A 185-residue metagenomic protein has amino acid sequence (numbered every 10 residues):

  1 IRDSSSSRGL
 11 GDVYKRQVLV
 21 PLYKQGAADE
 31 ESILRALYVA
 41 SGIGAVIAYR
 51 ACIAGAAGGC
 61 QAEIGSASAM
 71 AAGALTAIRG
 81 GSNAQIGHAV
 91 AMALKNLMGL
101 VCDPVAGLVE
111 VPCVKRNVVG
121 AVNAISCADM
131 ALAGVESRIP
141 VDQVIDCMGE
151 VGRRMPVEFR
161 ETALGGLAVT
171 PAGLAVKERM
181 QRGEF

Functional and structural regions predicted by a protein language model:
I1-Y14: Single conserved hydrophobic/aromatic residue that forms the stacking wall/gate of nucleotide- or nucleobase-binding
R2, I47-A57, P104-V109: Glycine/charged-rich beta-loop-alpha catalytic/anionic-binding loops adjacent to active sites
R16-A28, A72-G80: Alpha-helical support elements that line or immediately flank enzyme active sites and cofactor-binding pockets
L22-I43, H88-M92, A168, A172: An acidic intrinsically disordered interaction segment
E31, G55-E63, V111-K115, I139: Alpha-helix capping and helix-loop boundary segments enriched in small/acidic/polar residues
E31-A51, N96-P104: Acidic-glycine-rich active-site phosphate/pyrophosphate-binding loop
I43, Y49, A62-S68: Glycine- and acidic-residue-rich phosphate-binding/metal-coordinating active-site segment common to enzymes that handle
S68, G73-F185: Functionally critical mobile loop/hinge segments
